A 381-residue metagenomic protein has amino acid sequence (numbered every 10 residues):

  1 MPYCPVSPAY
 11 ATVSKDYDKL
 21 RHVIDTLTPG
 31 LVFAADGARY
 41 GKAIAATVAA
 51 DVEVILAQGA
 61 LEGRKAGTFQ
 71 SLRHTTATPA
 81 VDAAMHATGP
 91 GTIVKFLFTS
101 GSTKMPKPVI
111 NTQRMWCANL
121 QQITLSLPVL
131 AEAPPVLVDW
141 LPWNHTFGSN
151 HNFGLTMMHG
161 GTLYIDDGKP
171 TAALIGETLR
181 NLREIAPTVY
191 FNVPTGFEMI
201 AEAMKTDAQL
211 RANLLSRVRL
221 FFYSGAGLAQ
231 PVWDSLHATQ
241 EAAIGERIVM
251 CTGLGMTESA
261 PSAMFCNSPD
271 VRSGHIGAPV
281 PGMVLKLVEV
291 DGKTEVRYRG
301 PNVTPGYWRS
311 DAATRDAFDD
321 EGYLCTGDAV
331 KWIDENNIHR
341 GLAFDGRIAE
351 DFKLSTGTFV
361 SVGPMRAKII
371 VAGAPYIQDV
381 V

Functional and structural regions predicted by a protein language model:
M1-A35, I55-A57, F69-S71, P108-I110 (+3 more regions): Short beta-strand->loop structural element characteristic of the AMP-binding/adenylate-forming
P5, M85-H86, V94-Q121: Conserved AMP-binding A3 loop
Y10-A45, G63-Q70, H74-A77, N119-V138 (+1 more regions): Conserved ATP-dependent adenylate/AMP-binding module captured primarily in the ANL superfamily
V54-A57, L61-F98, K104-M105, V129-V136: Conserved pre-ATP/AMP-binding loop-to-beta segment of ANL
C117-V136, W143-L210: Conserved AMP-binding/adenylation subdomain of ANL enzymes
H159-G161, L179, T188-N192, A201-H275 (+2 more regions): Gly/Ser/Thr-rich phosphate-binding loop
E289-L354: Conserved ATP-binding/catalytic segment of the ANL
G327-A329, I333, V371-V381: C-terminal boundary motif of the adenylate-forming
